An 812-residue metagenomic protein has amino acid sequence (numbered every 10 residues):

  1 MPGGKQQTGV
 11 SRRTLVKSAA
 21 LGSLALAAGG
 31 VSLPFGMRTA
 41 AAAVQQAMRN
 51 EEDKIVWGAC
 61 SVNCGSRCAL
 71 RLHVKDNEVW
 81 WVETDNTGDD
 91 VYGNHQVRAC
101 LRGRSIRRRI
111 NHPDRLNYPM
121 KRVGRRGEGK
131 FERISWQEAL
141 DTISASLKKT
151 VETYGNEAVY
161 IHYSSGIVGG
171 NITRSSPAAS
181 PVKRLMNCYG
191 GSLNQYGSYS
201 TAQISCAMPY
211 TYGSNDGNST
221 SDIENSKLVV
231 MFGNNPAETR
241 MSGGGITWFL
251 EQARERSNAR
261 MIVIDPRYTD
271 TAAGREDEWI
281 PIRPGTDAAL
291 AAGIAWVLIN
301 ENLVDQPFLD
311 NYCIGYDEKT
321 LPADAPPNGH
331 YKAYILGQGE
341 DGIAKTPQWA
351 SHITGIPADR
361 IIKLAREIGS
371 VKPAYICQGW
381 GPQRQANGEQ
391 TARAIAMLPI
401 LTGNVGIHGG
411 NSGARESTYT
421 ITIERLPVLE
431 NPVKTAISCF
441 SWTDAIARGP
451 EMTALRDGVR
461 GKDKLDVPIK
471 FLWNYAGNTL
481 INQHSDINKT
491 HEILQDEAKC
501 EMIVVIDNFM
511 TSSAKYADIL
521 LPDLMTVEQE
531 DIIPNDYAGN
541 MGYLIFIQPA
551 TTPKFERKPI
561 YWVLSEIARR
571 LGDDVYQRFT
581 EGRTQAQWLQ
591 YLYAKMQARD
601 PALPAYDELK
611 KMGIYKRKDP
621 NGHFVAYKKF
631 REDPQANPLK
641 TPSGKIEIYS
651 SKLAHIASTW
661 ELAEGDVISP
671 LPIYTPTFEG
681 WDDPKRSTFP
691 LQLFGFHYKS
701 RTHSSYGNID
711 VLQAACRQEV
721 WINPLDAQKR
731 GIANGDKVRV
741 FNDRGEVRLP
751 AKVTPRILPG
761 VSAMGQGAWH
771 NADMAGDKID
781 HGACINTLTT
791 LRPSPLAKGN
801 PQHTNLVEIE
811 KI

Functional and structural regions predicted by a protein language model:
P2, S175-I264, T271, A289 (+3 more regions): Extended redox/cofactor-interaction regions of prokaryotic respiratory oxidoreductases
P2-L303, P326-G329, A454, K462 (+5 more regions): N-terminal export/assembly segments and adjacent metallocofactor-ligating motifs of anaerobic energy-metabolism
R267-V371: Long, well-ordered, tryptophan-enriched scaffold segments
E276-I282, G542-P553: Short beta-alpha connecting loops at secondary-structure transitions that line or flank enzyme active sites
P327-N328, K332-R448: Active-site phosphate/pyrophosphate-binding segments
E501-M502, P549-S565: Phosphate/diphosphate-binding loops
L524-P549, P759-G760: Catalytic or ion-translocation cores adjacent to nucleophile or general acid/base/metal-coordination motifs in diverse
P559-L609, S704-Y706, D710-W721, L725-I812: Long, contiguous, secondary-structure-rich segments that constitute the structural scaffold of globular domains
